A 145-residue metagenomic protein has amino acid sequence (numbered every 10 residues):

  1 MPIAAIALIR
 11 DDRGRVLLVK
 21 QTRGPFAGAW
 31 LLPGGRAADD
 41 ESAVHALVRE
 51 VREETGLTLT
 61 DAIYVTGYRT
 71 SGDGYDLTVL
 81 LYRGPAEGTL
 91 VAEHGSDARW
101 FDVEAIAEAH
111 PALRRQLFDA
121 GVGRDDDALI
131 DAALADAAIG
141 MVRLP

Functional and structural regions predicted by a protein language model:
M1-V16, R36, G67: Conserved N-terminal beta-strand and adjoining loop/helix that marks the start of the Nudix/MutT-like hydrolase domain
I3-A5, G14, L77-L80, S96: Change "...and in nucleic-acid phosphodiester-cleaving endonucleases..." to "...and in nucleic-acid processing enzymes
A7, Y64, L80-Y82: A structural signal for short, well-ordered beta-strand segments
I9-R10, L18, G84, W100: Conserved hydrophobic "DFG−1" position in protein kinase catalytic cores
R15-E53: Conserved Nudix-box catalytic region and its N-terminal flanking loop in Nudix hydrolases and closely related
A29, V91-P145: Nudix hydrolase/Nudix homology domain
L57-T66: A short coil-to-beta-strand element that immediately follows conserved catalytic motifs
Y68-V91, R99, E104-A105: Active-site-adjacent beta-strand/loop module that shapes the phosphate/pyrophosphate-binding cleft
